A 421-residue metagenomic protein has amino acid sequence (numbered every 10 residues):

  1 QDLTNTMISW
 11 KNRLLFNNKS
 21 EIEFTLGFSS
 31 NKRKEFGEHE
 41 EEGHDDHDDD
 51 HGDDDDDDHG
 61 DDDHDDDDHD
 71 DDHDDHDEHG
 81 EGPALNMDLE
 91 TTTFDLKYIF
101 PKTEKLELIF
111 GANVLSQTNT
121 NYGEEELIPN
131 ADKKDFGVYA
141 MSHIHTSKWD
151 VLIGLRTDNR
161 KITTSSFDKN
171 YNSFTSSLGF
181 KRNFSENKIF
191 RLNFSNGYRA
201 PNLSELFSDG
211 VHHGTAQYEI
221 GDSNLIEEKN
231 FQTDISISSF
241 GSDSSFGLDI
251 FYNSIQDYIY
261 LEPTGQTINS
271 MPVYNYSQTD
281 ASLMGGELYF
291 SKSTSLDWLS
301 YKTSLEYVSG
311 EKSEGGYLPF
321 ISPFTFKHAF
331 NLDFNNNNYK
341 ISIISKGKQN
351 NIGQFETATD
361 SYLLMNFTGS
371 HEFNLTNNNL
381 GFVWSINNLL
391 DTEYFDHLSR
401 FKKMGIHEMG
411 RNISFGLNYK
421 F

Functional and structural regions predicted by a protein language model:
Q1, T25, K34-G43, H79-A84 (+8 more regions): Outer-membrane beta-barrel translocator domains and adjoining extracellular loop/strand segments of Gram-negative
Q1-T4, K32, P83-E90, L127-K134 (+6 more regions): Replace "Gram-negative outer membrane beta-barrel proteins" with "bacterial and organellar outer membrane beta-barrel
D2-D48, D74-S173, S177-N183, F240 (+2 more regions): Face-selective signature of the C-terminal outer-membrane beta-barrel domain
D2-M7, D168-K169, T175-N183, I189-I255 (+4 more regions): Outer-membrane beta-barrel signature, preferentially recognizing the C-terminal barrel domain of Gram-negative
F28-K32, F100, V114-T120, T146-K148 (+11 more regions): Transmembrane beta-strands of outer-membrane beta-barrel pores
H44-H79: Long, acidic low-complexity intrinsically disordered regions
L108, I250-I255, T264, P272-I352 (+2 more regions): Gram-negative outer-membrane beta-barrel transporters
Y198-R199, S254-D257, K348, H371-F421: C-terminal beta-signal and adjacent terminal beta-strands/loops of Gram-negative outer-membrane beta-barrel proteins
